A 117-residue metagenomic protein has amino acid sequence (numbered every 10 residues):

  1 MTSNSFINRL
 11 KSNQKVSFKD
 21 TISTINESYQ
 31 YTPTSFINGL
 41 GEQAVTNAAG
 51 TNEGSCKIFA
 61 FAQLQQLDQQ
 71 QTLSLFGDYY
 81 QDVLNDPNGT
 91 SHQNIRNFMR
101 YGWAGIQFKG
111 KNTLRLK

Functional and structural regions predicted by a protein language model:
S3-K11, N112-R115: Long, charge-rich, low-complexity intrinsically disordered regions
I7-K15, A44-A48: Short, surface-exposed loop/turn motifs that are enriched in glycine and acidic residues and include a nearby proline
N13-F36: Short, charge-rich, low-complexity alpha-helical interaction segments
T24, S28, L75-Y79, F98-Y101: Short acidic/histidine-centered micro-motifs embedded in hydrophobic/aromatic stretches that mark compact functional
I37-G41, N112: Short coil/turn segments at secondary-structure boundaries
E42-Q93: Amphipathic protein-protein interaction modules
T90-K117: Long, compositionally biased
